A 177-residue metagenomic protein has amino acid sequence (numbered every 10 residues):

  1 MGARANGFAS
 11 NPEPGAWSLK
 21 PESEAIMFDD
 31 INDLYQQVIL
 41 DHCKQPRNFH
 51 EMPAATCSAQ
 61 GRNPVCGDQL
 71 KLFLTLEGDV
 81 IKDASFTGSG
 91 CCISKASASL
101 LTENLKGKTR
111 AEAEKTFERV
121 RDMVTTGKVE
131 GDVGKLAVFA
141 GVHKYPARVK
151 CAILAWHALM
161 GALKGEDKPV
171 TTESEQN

Functional and structural regions predicted by a protein language model:
M1-S23: Short, basic, low-complexity termini and linkers enriched in Ser/Thr/Gly/Pro that act as targeting/leader peptides
E13, I39, T87-G88: Secretory pathway export signals and precursors
I26-F49, K108-N177: C-terminal binding/interaction regions
Q45-G88: Structured beta-strand/loop patches that form or line metal/cofactor-binding pockets in enzymes
A59, K82-G90, A137-A147: A short glycine/serine-rich beta->alpha loop
S89, I93, K106: Hydrophobic-ligand binding "helix-grip"
I93-A98, C151-L154: Catalytic-loop motifs flanking and including active-site residues across diverse enzymes
S97-T109: Alpha-helical support elements that line or immediately flank enzyme active sites and cofactor-binding pockets
